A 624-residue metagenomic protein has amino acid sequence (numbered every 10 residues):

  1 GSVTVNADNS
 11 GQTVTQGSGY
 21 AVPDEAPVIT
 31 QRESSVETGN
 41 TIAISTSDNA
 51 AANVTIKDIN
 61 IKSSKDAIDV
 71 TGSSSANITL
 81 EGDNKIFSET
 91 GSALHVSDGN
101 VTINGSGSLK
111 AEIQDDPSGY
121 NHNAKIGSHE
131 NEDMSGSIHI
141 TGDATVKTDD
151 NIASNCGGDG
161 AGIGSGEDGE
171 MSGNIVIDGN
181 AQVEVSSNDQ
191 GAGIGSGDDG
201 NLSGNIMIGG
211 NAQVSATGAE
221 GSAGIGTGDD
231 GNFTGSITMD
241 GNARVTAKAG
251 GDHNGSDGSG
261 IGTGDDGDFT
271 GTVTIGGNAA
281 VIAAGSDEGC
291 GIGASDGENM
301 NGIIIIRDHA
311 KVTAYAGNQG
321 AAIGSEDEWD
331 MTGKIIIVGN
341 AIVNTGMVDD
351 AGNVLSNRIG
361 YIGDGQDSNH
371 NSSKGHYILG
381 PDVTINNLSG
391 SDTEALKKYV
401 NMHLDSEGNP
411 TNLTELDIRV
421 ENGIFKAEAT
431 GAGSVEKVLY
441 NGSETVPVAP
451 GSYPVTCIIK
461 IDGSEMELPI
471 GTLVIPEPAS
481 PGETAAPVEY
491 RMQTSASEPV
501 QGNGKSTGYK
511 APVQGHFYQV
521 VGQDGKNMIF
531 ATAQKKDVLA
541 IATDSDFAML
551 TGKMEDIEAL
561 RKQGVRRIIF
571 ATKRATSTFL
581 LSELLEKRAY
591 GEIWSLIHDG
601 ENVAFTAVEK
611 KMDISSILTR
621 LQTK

Functional and structural regions predicted by a protein language model:
G1-D417, A432: A composition-driven surface/loop motif
Q12, A76, M466-G471, S577: Short beta-strand segments
V28-Q31, A51-K57, K62-S64, E81 (+1 more regions): Long, contiguous ectodomains of secretory-pathway proteins
S34-E37, N60, G451-P454, I459 (+3 more regions): N-terminal low-complexity, Ser/Thr/acidic repeat segments characteristic of secreted and surface-exposed proteins
S75, N100, I424, S434-K437 (+2 more regions): Exposed beta-strand and adjacent loop surfaces of beta-rich binding modules that mediate intermolecular recognition
E112, L439, V448, I470 (+2 more regions): Short amphipathic beta-strand/extended segments with alternating polar/hydrophobic composition
M347, V354, H403, P410 (+6 more regions): Short linear proline/tyrosine/threonine-rich motifs used for host-factor recruitment and membrane trafficking/assembly
K397-E483: Solvent-exposed beta-strand/loop surfaces, strongest in extracytoplasmic domains of secreted and cell-surface proteins
